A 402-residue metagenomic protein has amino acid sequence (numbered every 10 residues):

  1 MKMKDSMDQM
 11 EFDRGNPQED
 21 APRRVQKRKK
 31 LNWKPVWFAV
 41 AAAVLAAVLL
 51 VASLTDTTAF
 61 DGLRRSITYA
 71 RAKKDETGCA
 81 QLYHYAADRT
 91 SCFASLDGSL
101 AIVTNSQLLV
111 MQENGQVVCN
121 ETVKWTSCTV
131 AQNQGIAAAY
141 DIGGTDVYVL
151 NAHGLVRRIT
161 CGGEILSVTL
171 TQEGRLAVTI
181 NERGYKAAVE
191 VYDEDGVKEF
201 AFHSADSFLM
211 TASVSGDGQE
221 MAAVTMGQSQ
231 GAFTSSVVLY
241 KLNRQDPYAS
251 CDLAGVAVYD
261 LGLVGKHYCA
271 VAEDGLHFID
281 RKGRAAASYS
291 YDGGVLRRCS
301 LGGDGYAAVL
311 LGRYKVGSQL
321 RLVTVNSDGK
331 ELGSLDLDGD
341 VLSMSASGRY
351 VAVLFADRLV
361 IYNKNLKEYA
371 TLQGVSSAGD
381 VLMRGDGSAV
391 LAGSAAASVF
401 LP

Functional and structural regions predicted by a protein language model:
K2-Q81, A87-D88, P402: Sequence/structural signature of beta-propeller modules and their immediately flanking N-terminal secretory/stalk
L31-W33, A80, H84-A94, V123-G135 (+7 more regions): Repeated scaffold domains used in trafficking and secretory/extracellular systems, primarily beta-propellers
T55, A59, Q107-L109, T145-V149 (+6 more regions): Structural motif
R71-Y85, N114-T122, G154-T160, V197-H203 (+4 more regions): A short beta-strand motif characteristic of beta-propeller blades
L100, A137, R175-A177, G218-A222 (+4 more regions): Hydrophobic beta-strand positions that form the internal "hydrophobic ladder" of WD40/Gbeta-like beta-propeller blades
C119-V224, G231: Non-cytosolic head/periplasmic domains of membrane-anchored proteins
Y185-I279: Solenoidal tandem-repeat scaffolds enriched in leucines and small polar residues
R284-G374: Intrinsically disordered, low-complexity segments enriched in Gly and acidic/Ser/Thr residues that form flexible
